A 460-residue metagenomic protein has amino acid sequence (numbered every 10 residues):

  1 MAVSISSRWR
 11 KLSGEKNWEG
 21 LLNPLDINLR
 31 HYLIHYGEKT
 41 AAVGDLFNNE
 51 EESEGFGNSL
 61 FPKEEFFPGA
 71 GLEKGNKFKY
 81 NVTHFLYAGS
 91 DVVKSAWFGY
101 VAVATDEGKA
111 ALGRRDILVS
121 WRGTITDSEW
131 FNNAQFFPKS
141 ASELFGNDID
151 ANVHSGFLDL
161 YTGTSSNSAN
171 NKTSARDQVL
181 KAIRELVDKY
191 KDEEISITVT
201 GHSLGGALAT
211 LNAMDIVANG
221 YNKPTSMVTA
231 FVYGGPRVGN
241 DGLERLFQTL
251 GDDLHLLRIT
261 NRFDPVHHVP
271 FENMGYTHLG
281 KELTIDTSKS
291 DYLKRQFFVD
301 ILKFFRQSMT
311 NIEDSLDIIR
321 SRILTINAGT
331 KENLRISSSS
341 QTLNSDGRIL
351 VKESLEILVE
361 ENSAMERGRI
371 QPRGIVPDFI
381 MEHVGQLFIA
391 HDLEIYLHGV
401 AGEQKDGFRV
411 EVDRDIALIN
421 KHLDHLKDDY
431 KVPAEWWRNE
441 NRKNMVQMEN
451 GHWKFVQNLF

Functional and structural regions predicted by a protein language model:
M1-K109: N-terminal low-complexity, Ser/Thr- and acidic-residue-enriched intrinsically disordered segments
M1-Y32, K39, D106-E107, G113-R115 (+2 more regions): Serine hydrolase/lipase
H35, N48, V103, D127 (+5 more regions): Generic structural "secondary-structure junction" signal
F47-E54, F131, A141, F145 (+2 more regions): Short, flexible/disordered secondary-structure transition segments
S59, S128-E129, A134-Q135, S155 (+2 more regions): Flexible, active-site-adjacent loop/turn segments at secondary-structure boundaries
V93-N147: Short, surface-exposed "cap/lid" segments of acyl-processing enzymes
G206: Catalytic nucleophile loop
